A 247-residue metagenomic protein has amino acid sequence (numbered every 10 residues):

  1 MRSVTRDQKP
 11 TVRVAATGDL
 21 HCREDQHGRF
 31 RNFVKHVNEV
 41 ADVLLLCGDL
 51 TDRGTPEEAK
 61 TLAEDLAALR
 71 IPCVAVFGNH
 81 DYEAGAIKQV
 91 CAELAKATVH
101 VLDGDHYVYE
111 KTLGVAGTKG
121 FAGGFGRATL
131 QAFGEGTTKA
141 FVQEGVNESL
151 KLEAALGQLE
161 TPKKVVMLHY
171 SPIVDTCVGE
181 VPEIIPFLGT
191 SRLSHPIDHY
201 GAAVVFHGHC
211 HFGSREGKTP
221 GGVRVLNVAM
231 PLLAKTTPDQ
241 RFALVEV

Functional and structural regions predicted by a protein language model:
M1-I71, Y82-G85, T138, V142-Q143 (+2 more regions): N-terminal active-site segment of His-dependent metallophosphoesterases
R2, P10-T11, K88, Y109 (+3 more regions): Binuclear metal-dependent phosphoesterase catalytic core
V12-V14, D42-V43, L113-G114, K163-V165 (+2 more regions): Structural motif
A16-G18, L44-D49, C73-N79, H100-D105 (+3 more regions): Active-site neighborhood of phospho(di)ester-bond hydrolases with catalytic His/Asp-centered motifs
L20-C22, K88-F187, A229-M230: Conserved catalytic scaffold of divalent metal-dependent phosphoesterases
Q26-R29, L50-A67, F77, Y82-A97 (+4 more regions): Metal-dependent catalytic neighborhoods of phosphoester/phosphodiester hydrolases
A41, R70, T98, T161-P162 (+2 more regions): Short, well-ordered alpha-helix to beta-strand connector turns
L62-L66, S171-Y200: Cap/insert and terminal regions of metallo-dependent hydrolase folds
